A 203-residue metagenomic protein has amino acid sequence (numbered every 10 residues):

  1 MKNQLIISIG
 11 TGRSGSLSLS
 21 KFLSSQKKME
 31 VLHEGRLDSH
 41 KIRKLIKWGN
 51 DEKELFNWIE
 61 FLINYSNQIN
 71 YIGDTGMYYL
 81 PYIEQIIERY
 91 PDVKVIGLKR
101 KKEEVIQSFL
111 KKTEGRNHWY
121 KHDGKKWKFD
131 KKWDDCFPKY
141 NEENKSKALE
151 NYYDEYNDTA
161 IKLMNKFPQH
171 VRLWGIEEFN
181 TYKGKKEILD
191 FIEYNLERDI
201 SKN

Functional and structural regions predicted by a protein language model:
M1-N67, D199-N203: PAPS-dependent sulfotransferase catalytic core
L5-I6, I69-I72, K94: Short active-site oxyanion
M29, I83-L173, Y182-R198: PAPS-dependent sulfotransferase catalytic domain
H33-G35, K99, G175-E177: Residues at the C-termini of beta-strands that transition into short coil/loop
L45-K53, I72-G76, L149-N151: Short, flexible loop segments at the rims of nucleotide/cofactor-binding pockets, characterized by
Y65-N70, F167-H170: Short, surface-exposed connector motifs at secondary-structure boundaries
Y71-D74, R172-G175: Short catalytic-loop micro-motif centered on adjacent basic/acidic residues
G76-P81, F179-N180: Short beta->alpha connector loops
